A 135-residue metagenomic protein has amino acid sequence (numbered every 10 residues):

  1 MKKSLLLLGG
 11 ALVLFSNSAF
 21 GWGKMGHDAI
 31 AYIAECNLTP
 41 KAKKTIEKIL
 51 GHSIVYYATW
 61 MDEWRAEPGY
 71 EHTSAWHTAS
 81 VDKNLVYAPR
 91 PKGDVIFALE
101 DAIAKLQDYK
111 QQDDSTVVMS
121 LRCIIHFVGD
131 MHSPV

Functional and structural regions predicted by a protein language model:
M1-S4: Positively charged n-region of N-terminal signal peptides that target proteins for export
L6-G10: Sec-dependent N-terminal signal peptides
L12-L14: Hydrophobic core
S16-S18: N-terminal signal peptide c-region/cleavage motif recognized by signal peptidases
F20-F127, P134: N-terminal, motif-rich segments that launch catalysis or mediate targeting to/interaction with membranes, typified by
